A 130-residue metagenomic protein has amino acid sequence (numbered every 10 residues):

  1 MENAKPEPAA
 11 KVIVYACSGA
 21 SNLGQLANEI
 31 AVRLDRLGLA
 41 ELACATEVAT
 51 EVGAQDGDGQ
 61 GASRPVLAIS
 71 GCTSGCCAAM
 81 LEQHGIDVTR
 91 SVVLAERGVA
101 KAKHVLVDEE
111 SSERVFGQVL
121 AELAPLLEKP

Functional and structural regions predicted by a protein language model:
M1-P130: Iron-sulfur-associated redox domains of electron-transfer enzymes in respiratory and anaerobic energy metabolism
